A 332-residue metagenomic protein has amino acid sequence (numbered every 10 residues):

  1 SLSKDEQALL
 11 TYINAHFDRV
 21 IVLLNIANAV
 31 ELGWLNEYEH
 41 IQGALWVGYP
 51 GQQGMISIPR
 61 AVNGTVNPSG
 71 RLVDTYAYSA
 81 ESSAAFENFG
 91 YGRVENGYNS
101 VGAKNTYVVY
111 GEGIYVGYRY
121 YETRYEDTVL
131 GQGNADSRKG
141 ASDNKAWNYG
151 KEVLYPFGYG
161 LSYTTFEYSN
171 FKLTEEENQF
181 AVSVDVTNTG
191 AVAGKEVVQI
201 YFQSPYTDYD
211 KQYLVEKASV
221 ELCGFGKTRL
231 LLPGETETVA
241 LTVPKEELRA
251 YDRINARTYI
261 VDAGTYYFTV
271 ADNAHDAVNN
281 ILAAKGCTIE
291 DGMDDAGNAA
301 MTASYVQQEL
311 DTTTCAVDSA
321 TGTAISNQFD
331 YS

Functional and structural regions predicted by a protein language model:
S1-E39: Hydrophobic helix-and-loop "lid/oligomerization" segment in the mid-to-C-terminal part of catalytic domains
S1-K4, A8, W46-P50, E176-E177 (+2 more regions): Short, contiguous acidic/charged loop-to-helix segments that flank catalytic cores in large enzymes
K4, I13, G111, G117 (+3 more regions): Generic low-polarity alpha-helical segments
F17-V20, Y118, T236: Secondary-structure boundary/capping motif
L24, N28, Y206, E247-R249: Structural motif corresponding to the C-terminal cap of alpha-helices
N25, V30-K195, Y201-Q203, T258-N273 (+1 more regions): Secreted, periplasmic, or luminal enzymes acting at the cell surface/secretory milieu
V198, D208-N255: Intrinsically disordered, low-complexity Pro/Gly/Ser/Thr-rich segments with frequent PxxP/GP/PP motifs and embedded
